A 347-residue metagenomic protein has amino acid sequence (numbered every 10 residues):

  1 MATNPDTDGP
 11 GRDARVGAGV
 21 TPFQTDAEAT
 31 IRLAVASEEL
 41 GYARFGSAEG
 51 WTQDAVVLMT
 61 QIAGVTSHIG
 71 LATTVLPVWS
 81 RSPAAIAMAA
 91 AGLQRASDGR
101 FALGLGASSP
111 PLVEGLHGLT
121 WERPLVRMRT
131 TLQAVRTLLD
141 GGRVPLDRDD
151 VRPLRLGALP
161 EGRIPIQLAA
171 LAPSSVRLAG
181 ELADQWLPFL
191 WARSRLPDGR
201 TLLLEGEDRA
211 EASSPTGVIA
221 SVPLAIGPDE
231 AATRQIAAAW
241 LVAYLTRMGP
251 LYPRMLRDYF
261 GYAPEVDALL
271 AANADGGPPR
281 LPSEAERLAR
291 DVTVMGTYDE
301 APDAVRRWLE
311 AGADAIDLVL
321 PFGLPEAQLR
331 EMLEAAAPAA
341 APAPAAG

Functional and structural regions predicted by a protein language model:
M1-T74, W79, I164: N-terminal beta1-alpha1-beta2 module of alpha/beta enzyme domains
A2-P10, H117, E122-L156, L202 (+2 more regions): An alpha-helical appendage that flanks or caps ligand/catalytic pockets
D8-G11, V35, E39, M59-G70 (+4 more regions): Acidic (Asp/Glu)-rich catalytic clusters
A14-E28, L76-P83, P160-L171, L224-G227 (+1 more regions): Active-site mouth loops of central-metabolism enzymes
A14-V20, F45-S47, G70-T74, F101-L105 (+4 more regions): Hydrophobic faces of well-ordered beta-strands that scaffold small-molecule active sites in alpha/beta enzyme cores
T25-S37, A89, A169-E181, I236-A237 (+1 more regions): Short, acidic/polar
G41, I62, L93, V135 (+5 more regions): Conserved, mostly hydrophobic/aromatic
V56-L76, S80, R127-A134, R209 (+1 more regions): Alpha-helix-loop-beta-strand connector modules within alpha/beta enzyme cores
